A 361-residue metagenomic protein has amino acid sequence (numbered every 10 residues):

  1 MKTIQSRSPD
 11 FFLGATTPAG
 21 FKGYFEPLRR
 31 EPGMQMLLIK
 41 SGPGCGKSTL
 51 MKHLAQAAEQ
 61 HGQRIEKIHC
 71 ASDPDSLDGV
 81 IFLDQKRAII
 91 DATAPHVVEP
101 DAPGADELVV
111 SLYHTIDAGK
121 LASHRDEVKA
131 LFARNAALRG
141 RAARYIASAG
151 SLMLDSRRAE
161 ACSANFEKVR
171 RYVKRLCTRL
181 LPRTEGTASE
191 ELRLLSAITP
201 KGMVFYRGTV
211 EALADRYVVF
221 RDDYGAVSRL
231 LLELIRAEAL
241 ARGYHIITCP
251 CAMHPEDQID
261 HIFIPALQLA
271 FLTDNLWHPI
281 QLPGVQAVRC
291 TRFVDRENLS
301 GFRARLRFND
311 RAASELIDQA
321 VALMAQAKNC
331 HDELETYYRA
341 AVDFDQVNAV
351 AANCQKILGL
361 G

Functional and structural regions predicted by a protein language model:
M1-L28, E167-V210: N-terminal pre-Walker A segment at the start of P-loop NTPase domains
K2-F21, Q56-K120, D126-E127, A239-D318: Conserved nucleotide-sensing/catalytic segment adjacent to the nucleotide-binding pocket in NTP-handling enzymes
K2-H61, V218: N-terminal accessory targeting/assembly segments
M36-A55, M203-A239: Glycine-rich phosphate-binding P-loop
I39-K40, L50-M51, A58, E66-H69 (+5 more regions): A cross-family "folded-core" feature that marks the main globular domain of proteins
C45, C70, C162, C177 (+4 more regions): Generic recognition of cysteine residues
E127-R179, F308, A312-I357: An accessory alpha-helical subdomain
